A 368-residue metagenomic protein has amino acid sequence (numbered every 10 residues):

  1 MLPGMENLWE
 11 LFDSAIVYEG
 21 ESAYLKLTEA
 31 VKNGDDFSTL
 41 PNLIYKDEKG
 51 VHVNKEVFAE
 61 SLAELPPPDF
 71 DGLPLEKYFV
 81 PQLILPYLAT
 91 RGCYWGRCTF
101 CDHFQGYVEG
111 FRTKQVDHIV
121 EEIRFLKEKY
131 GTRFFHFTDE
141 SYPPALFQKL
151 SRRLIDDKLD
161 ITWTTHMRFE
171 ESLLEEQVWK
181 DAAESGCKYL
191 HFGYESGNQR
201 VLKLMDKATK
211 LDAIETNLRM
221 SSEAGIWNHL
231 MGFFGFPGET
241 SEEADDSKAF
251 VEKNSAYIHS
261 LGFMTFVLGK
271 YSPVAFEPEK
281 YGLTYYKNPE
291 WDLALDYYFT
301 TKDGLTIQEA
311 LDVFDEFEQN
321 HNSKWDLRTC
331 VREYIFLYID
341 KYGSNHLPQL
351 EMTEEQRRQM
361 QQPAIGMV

Functional and structural regions predicted by a protein language model:
M1-K55: Glycine-rich beta-alpha loop elements in corrinoid/cobalamin-binding modules across cobalamin-dependent enzymes
L2-M5, T99, R200-M205, F234-E242 (+2 more regions): Flexible glycine/acidic-rich beta-alpha junction loops that bind and position SAM and/or redox cofactors in anaerobic
E6-L25, W179-L190, D246-L268: Structural recognition of alpha->loop->beta junctions
G34-D36, I155-D160, N254-Y257: Short helix-capping segments at alpha-helix termini
A63, P68-W227, A249: Radical SAM [4Fe-4S] cluster-binding motif and immediate context
K129-Y130, S185, T216-N228, N254-Y257 (+1 more regions): A structural motif corresponding to the C-terminal end of an alpha-helix and its immediate exit/capping segment
L173, G238-S247: Active-site glycine- and acidic-residue-rich loops that bind and position anionic ligands or nucleotide-like cofactors
D296-V368: Radical SAM enzyme core and accessory elements
